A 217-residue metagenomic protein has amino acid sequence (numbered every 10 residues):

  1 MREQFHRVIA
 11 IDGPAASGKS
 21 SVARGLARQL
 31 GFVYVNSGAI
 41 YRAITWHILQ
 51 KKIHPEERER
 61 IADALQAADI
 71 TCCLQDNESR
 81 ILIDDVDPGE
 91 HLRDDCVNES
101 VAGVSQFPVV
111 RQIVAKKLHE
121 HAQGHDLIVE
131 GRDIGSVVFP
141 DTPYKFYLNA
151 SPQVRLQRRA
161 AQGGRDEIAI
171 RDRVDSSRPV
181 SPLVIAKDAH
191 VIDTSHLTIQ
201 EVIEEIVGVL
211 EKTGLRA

Functional and structural regions predicted by a protein language model:
M1-V8: Extreme N-terminal, non-catalytic leader segments that precede Walker-type/kinase nucleotide-binding cores
I11: Hydrophobic anchor at the beta1->P-loop junction of P-loop NTPases
A16: Walker A (P-loop) phosphate-binding loop of P-loop NTPases
K19: Conserved lysine of the Walker
V22: Hydrophobic positions on the alpha1 helix immediately C-terminal to the Walker A/P-loop
A39-D126, V138, Q153, R165-I170 (+1 more regions): ATP-dependent small-molecule kinase phosphotransfer cores that center on conserved nucleotide phosphate-binding segments
I40, I134-G135, N149-Q157, H196-T198: Conserved nucleotide-binding/hydrolysis micro-motifs of P-loop NTPases
C73, L118-H125, R132-D141, A161-E205: Small-molecule kinase domains that catalyze NTP-dependent phosphoryl transfer to phosphate-bearing small molecules
